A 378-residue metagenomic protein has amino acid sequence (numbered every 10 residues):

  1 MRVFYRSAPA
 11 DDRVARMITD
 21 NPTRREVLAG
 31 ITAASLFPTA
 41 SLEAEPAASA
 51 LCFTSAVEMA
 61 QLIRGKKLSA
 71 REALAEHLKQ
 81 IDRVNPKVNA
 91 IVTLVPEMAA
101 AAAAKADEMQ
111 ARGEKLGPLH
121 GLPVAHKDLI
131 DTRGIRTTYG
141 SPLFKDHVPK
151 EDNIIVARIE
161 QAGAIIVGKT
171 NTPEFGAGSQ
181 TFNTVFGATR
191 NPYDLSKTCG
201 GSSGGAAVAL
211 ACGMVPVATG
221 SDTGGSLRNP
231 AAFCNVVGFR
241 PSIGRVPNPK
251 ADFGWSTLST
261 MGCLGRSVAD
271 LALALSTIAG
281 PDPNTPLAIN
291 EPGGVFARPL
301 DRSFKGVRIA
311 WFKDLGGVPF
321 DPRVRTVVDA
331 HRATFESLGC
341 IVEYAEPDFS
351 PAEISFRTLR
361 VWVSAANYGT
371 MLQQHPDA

Functional and structural regions predicted by a protein language model:
D12-A34: N-terminal secretory signal peptides and thylakoid transit peptides that target proteins across membranes
I31, P46-G224, A333: Gly/Ser-rich catalytic/binding loops embedded in alpha/beta enzyme cores
F37-S41: C-terminal segment of classical bacterial N-terminal signal peptides
E43-S49, R240-H331, F349, Q374: A short helix-breaking turn/cap at a secondary-structure junction
E58-Q61, S303-K305, A333, I341 (+2 more regions): Serine-dependent amide/ester hydrolase catalytic core
H77, A99, L271, I309 (+2 more regions): Residue-level signal for inorganic ion chemistry
L119-Y139, S303-K313, L359-A378: Short helix-loop capping/hinge segments that flank enzyme active sites or metal/cofactor-binding pockets
T223-P249: Glycine/threonine-rich beta-strand-loop-alpha-helix active-site module that forms ligand/phosphate-binding
